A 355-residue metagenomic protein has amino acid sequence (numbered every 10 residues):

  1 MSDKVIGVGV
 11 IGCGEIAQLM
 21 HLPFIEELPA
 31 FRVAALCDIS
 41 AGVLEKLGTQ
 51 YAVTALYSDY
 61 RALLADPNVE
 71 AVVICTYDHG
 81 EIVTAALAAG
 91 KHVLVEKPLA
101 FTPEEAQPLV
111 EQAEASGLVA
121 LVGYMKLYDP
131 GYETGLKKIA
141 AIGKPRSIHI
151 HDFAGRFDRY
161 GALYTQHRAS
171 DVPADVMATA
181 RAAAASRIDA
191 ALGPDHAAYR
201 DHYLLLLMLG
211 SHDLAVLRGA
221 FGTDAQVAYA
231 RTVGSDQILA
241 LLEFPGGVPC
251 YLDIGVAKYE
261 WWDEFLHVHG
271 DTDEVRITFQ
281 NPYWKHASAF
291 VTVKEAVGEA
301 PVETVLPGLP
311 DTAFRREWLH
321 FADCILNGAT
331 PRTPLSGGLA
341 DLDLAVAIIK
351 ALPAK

Functional and structural regions predicted by a protein language model:
M1-Y51: N-terminal Rossmann-like dinucleotide-binding module
S2, A71, L118, P245 (+1 more regions): C-terminal helix-rich "cap/oligomerization" subdomain common to oxidoreductases
Y51-Q112: Beta-loop-alpha module in the N-terminal Rossmann-like domain of NAD(P)-dependent dehydrogenases, especially those
V95-E96, A120-V122, I277: Hydrophobic residues in well-ordered beta-strands that form the structural core
F101-A178: A contiguous active-site-proximal alpha/beta segment in oxidoreductase catalytic domains
G123-P130, D152, Y160-D224, G338: Mid-domain beta-loop-alpha active-site segment that forms a flexible, acidic cofactor/metal-binding surface
S147, A197-Y283, G308, A313-A329: Contiguous beta-strand/loop segments that form the cofactor/metal-binding neighborhood of enzyme cores
H167-D171, D175-A197, H267-T333: C-terminal glycine/acidic-rich active-site capping loop/insertion
